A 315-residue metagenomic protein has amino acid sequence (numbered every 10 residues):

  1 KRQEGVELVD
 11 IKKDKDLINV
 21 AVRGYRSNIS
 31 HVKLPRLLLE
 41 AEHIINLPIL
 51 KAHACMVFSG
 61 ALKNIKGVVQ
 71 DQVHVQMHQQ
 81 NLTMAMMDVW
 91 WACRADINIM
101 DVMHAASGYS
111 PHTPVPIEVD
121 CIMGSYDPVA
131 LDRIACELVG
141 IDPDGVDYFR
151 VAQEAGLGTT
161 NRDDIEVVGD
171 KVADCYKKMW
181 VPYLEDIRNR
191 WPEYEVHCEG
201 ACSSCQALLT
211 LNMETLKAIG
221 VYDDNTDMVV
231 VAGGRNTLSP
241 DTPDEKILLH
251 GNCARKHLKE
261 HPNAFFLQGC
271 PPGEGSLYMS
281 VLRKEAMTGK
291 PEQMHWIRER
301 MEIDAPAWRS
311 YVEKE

Functional and structural regions predicted by a protein language model:
K1-E315: N-terminal and secondary-structure boundary signal
